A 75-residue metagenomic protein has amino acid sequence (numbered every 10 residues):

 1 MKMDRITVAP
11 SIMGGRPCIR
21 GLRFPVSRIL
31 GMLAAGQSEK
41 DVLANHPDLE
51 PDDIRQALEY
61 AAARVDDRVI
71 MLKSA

Functional and structural regions predicted by a protein language model:
M1-F24: N-terminal first-folded block
F24-A35: Short, amphipathic alpha-helical "recognition" segments used to contact nucleic acids or chromatin
I29, V42-L43: Short alpha-helical segments in extracytoplasmic peptidoglycan/chitin-binding modules and envelope-associated proteins
K40, L49-A75: C-terminal structural segments of small proteins and small subunits
